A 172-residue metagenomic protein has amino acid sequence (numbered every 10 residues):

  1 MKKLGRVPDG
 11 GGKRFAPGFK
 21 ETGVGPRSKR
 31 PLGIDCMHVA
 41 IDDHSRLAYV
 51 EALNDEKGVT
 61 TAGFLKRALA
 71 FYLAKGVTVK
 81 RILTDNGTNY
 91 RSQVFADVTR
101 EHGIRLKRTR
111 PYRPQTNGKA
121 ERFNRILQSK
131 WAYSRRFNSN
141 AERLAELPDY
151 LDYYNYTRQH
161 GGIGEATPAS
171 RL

Functional and structural regions predicted by a protein language model:
M1-A16, T88, A96-V98, P111-P114 (+1 more regions): Basic, flexible linker segments flanking DNA-binding modules in nucleic acid-interacting mobile-element proteins
M1-D42: Extended, low-complexity cationic-aromatic segments
K20, R27, G33-M37, E51-K75: Active-site beta-loop-alpha junctions of metal-dependent nucleic acid enzymes, especially the RNase H-like/DDE
K75-R81: Short, surface-exposed connector motifs at secondary-structure boundaries
R81-N86, E101-K119, R135-N138: RNase H-like polynucleotidyl transferase catalytic core
R100-I104, I126-L172: C-terminal domain-tail junction helix/linker
